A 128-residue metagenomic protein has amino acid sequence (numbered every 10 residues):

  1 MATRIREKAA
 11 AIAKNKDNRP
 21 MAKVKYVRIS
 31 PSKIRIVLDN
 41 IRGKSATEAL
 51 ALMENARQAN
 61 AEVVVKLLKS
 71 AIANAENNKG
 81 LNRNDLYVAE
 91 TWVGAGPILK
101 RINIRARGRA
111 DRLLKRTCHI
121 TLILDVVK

Functional and structural regions predicted by a protein language model:
M1-K25, I29, I36-N40, K44-K128: Structured, basic alpha/beta domains of bacterial-type, RNA-associated proteins
